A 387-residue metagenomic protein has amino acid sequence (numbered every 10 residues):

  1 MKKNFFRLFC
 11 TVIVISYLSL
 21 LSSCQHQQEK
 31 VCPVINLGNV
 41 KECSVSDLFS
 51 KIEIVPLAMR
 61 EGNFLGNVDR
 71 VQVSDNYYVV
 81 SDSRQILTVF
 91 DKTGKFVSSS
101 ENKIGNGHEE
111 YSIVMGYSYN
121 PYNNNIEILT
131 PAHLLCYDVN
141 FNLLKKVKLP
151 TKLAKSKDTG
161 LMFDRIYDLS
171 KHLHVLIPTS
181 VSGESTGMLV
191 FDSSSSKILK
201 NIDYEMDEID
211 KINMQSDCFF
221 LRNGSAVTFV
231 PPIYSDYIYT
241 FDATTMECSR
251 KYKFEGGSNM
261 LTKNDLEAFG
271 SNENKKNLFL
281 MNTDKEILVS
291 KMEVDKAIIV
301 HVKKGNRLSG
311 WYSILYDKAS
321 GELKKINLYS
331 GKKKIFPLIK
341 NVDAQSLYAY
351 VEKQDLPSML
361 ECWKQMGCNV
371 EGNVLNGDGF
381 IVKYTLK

Functional and structural regions predicted by a protein language model:
L20-S23: C-terminal motif of bacterial Sec signal peptides marking the signal peptidase cleavage site
Q27-L57: Blade/loop signatures of beta-propeller domains
E53-Q85, V289: Beta-strand-rich domains and repeat architectures in extracellular enzymes and scaffolds, especially beta-propellers
A58-G62, N67, K95-N123, P131 (+1 more regions): Blade-loop segments of beta-propeller domains
G66-R70, Y111-Y117, A154-Y167, D210-F219 (+2 more regions): Repeated scaffold domains used in trafficking and secretory/extracellular systems, primarily beta-propellers
N76-D82, N124-T130, D168-G183, F219-Y239 (+3 more regions): Short beta-strand elements that form the blades of beta-propeller/WD-repeat-like and other beta-sheet-rich scaffold
T130-K171, V175-S185, N201-E208: Asp-box/WD-like beta-propeller blade repeats and closely related beta-sheet repeat scaffolds
K251-K275, K318-A344, P357: Conserved blade-ending motifs and adjacent loop-strand segments that build the rim/top face of beta-propeller domains
